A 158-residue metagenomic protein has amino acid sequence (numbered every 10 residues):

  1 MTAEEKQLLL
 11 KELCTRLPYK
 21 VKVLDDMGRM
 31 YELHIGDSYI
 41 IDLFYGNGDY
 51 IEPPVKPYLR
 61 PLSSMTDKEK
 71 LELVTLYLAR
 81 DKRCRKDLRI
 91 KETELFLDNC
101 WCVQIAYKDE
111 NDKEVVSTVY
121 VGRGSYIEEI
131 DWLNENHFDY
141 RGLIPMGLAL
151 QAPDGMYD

Functional and structural regions predicted by a protein language model:
M1-D158: Structural boundary micro-motifs
